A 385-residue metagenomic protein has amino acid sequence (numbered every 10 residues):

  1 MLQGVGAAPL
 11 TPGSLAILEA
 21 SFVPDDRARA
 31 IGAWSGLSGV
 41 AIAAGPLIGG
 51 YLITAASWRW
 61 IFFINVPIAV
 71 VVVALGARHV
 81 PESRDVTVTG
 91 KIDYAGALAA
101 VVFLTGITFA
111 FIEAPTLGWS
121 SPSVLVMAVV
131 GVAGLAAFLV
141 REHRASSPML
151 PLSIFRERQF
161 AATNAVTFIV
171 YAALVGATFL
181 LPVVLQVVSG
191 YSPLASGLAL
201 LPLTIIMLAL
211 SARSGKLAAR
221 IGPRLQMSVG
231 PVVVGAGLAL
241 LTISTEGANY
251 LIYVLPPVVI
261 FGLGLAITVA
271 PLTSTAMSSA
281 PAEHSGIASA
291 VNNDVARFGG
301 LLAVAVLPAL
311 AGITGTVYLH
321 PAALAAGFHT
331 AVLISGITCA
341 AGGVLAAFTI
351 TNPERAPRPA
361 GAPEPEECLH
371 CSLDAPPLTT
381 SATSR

Functional and structural regions predicted by a protein language model:
M1-A95, P122, S192-P193, G197 (+3 more regions): Helix-loop-helix hairpins in multi-pass membrane proteins, especially solute transporters
S14, G36, A95, F109 (+2 more regions): 12-transmembrane solute porter fold
L15-A16, L75, V102-G106, A110: Specific aromatic-rich, kink-prone transmembrane helix
A74, F138-L139: Canonical alpha-helical transmembrane segments
P81-L98, M127, R144-L150, E354-E366: Flexible cytoplasmic inter-helical loops of multi-pass small-molecule transporters
V86, T349-R385: Intrinsic disorder in cytosolic terminal tails and internal cytosolic loops of multi-pass membrane transporters
E113-G118: Short, hydrophobic transmembrane alpha-helix segments
